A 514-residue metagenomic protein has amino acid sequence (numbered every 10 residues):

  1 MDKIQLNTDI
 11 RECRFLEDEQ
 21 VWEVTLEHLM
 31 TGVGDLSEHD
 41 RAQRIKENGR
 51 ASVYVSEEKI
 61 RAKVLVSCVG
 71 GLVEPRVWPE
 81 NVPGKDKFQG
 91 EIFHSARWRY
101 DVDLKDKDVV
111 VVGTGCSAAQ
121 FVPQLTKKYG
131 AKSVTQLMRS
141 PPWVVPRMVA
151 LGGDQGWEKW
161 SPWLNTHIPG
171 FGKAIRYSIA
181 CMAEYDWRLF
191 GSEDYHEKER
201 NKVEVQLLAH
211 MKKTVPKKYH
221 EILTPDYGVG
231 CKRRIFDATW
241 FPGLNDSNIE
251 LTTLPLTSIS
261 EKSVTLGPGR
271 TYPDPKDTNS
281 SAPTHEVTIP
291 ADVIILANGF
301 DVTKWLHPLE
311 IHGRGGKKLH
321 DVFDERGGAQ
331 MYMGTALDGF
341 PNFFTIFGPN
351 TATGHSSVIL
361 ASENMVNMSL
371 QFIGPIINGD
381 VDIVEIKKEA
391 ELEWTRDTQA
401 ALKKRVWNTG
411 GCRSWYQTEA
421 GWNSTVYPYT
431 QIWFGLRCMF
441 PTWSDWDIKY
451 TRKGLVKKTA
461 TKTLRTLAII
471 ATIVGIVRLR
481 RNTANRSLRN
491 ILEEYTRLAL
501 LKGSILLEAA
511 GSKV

Functional and structural regions predicted by a protein language model:
M1-G71, I259: Feature captures the FAD/FMN-dependent oxidoreductase FAD-binding
M1-Q5, M138-R139, K213-K217: Beta1-alpha1 glycine-rich phosphate/pyrophosphate-binding loop at the start of Rossmann-like nucleotide-binding domains
D2-I4, G90, N248-E250: Short, conserved active-site loop motifs that form the nucleotide-linked donor/cofactor pocket
K59-V73, D108-V112, L256, T288-D301: Short hydrophobic core segments
S67-A209, K213, D338, F344-R396: Rossmann-like dinucleotide-binding core of oxidoreductases
E80-K85, D101-V102, I235-F241, I311-F344 (+1 more regions): FAD-binding beta-loop-beta segment adjacent to the flavin cofactor pocket
P142-P146, L164-A174, Q330-M331, N342-A468 (+1 more regions): C-terminal, flexible cofactor-proximal segment of oxidoreductases
Y185-T278, T284-E310, E391-R481: C-terminal catalytic lobe of FAD-dependent flavoproteins
